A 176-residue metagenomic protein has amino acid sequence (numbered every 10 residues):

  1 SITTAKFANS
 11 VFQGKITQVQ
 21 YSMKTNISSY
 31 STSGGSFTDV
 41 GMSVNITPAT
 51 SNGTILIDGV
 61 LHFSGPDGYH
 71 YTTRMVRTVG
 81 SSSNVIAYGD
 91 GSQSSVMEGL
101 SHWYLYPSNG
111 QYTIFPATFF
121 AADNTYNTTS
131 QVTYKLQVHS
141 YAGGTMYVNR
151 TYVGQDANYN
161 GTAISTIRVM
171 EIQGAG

Functional and structural regions predicted by a protein language model:
S1-S29, G174-G176: Glycine-rich, low-complexity segments
I2-F7, G41, N52, I164: Surface-exposed or flexible loop/turn and strand-edge residues in extracellular/cell-surface modules
M23, S29-T32, S36, P48-Q131 (+1 more regions): Terminal beta-strand-rich extracellular "head" domains that mediate receptor/glycan or other ligand binding
M42-I46: Extended, low-complexity regulatory regions
